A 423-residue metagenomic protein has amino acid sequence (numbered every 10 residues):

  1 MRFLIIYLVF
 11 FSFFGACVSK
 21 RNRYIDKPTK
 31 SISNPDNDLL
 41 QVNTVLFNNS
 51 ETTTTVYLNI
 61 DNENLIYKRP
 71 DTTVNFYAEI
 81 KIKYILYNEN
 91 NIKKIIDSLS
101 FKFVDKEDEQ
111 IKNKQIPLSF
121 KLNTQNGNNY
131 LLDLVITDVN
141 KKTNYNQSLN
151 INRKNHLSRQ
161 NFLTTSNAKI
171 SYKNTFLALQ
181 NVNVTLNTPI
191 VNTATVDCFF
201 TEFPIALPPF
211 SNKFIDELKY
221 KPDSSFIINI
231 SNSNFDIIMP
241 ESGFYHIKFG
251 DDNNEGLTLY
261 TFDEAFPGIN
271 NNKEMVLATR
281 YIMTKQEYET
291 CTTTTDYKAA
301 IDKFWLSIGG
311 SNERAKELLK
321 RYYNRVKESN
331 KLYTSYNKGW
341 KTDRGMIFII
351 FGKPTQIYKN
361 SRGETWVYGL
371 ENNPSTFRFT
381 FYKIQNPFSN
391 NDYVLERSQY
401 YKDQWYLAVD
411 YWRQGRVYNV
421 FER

Functional and structural regions predicted by a protein language model:
L4-F13: Sec-dependent N-terminal signal peptides
V18-P222, N229-S231: Intrinsically disordered, low-complexity terminal regions enriched in Ser/Thr/Pro/Gly and charged residues
L122-T124, D236-P240: Short, flexible loop/turn segments at beta-strand junctions in immunoglobulin-like and fibronectin type III
N128-D138, P240-N253: Short, aromatic- and glycine-rich surface loops/edge beta-strands on solvent-exposed regions
T143-I151, N254-A265: Edge beta-strands of extracellular beta-sandwich domains
N152-L177, Y260-Q286, N324: Low-complexity, Pro/Ser/Thr- and charge-rich linker/hinge segments at domain boundaries
G268-L319: Early exported N-terminus immediately downstream of N-terminal targeting peptides
Y297, W305-Y336, W340, R344-N390 (+2 more regions): A cross-family detector of function-defining hotspots
